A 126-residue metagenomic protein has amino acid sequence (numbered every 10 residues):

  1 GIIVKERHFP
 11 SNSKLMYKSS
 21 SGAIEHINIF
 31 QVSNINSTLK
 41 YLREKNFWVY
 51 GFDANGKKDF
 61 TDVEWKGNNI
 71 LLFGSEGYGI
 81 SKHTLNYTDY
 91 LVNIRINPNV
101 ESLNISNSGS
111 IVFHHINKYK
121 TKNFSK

Functional and structural regions predicted by a protein language model:
G1-K58: RNA substrate-binding interface of SAM-dependent RNA methyltransferases
N12, I24, S37-K40, K57-F60 (+4 more regions): Residues in flexible loops and secondary-structure boundaries
L15-M16, S33, S37, Y50 (+4 more regions): Short, surface-exposed, charged/polar-biased interaction segments
Y17-A23, K82-K126: Structured adenosyl-cofactor binding patch, chiefly the S-adenosyl-L-methionine
S21-N28, I70-E76, N117: Short, structured secondary-structure boundary patches
N36-K40, K45, G67-N68, Y90-V92 (+1 more regions): A generic structural signal for ordered secondary structure
Y50-N104: Active-site/ligand-binding-proximal alpha/beta "capping" segment
